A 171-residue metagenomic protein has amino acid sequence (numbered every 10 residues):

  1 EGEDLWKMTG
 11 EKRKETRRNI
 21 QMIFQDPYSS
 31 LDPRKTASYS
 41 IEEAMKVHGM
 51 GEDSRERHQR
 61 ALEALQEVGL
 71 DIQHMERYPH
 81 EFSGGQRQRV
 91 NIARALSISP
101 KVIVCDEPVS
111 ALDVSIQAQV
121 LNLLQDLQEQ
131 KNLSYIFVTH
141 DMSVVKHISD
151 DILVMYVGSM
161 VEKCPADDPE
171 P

Functional and structural regions predicted by a protein language model:
D4, G49, R55-Q73: Conserved ABC ATPase "signature" region
D4-Q21, V47, S54, D168-P171: ABC ATPase NBD coupling module
Y78-F82, Q86: Conserved ABC ATPase signature
I92, V120: Hydrophobic anchor residue at the start of the ABC signature
S99: Conserved catalytic motifs of ABC-family nucleotide-binding domains
V145-H147: A short, surface-exposed alpha-helical micro-motif characterized by mixed small hydrophobic and charged/polar residues
